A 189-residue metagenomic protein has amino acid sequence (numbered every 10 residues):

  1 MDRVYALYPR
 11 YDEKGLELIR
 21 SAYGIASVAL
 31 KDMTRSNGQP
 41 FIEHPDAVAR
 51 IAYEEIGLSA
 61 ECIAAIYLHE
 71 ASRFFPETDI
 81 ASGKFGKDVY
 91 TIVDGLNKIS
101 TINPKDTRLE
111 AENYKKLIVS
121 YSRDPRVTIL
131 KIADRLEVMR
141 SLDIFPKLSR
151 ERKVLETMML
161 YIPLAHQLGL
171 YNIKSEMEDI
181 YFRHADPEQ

Functional and structural regions predicted by a protein language model:
M1-Q189: Active-site helical microenvironments for divalent-metal-assisted chemistry
